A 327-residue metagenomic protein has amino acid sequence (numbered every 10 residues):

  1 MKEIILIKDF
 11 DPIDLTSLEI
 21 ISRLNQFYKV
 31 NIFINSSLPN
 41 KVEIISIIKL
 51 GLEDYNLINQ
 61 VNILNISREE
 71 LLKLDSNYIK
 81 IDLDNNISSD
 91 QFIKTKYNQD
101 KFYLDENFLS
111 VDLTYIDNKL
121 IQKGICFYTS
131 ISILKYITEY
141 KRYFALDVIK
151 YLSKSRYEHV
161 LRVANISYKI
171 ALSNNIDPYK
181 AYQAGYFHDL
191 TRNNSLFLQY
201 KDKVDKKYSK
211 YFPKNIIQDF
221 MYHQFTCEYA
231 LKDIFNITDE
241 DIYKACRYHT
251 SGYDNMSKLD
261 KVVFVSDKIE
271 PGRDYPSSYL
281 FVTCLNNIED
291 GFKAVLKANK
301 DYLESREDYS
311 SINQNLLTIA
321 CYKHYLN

Functional and structural regions predicted by a protein language model:
M1-D147, K232: Nucleotidyltransferase catalytic core that binds NTPs
F10, D14-S17, H159, H188 (+2 more regions): Histidine-centered active-site/metal-ligand motif
L52, V61, I149-Y151, Y168-V295: Divalent metal-dependent catalytic cores for phosphoryl transfer on phosphate-bearing substrates
C126-D147, Y302-N327: Charged phosphate-binding loop/patch that engages nucleotide di/tri-phosphates or the phosphate backbone of nucleic
L152-R156: All-alpha helical catalytic cores of prenyl diphosphate-utilizing isoprenoid enzymes
I288-Y309: Long, amphipathic alpha-helical surface segments
